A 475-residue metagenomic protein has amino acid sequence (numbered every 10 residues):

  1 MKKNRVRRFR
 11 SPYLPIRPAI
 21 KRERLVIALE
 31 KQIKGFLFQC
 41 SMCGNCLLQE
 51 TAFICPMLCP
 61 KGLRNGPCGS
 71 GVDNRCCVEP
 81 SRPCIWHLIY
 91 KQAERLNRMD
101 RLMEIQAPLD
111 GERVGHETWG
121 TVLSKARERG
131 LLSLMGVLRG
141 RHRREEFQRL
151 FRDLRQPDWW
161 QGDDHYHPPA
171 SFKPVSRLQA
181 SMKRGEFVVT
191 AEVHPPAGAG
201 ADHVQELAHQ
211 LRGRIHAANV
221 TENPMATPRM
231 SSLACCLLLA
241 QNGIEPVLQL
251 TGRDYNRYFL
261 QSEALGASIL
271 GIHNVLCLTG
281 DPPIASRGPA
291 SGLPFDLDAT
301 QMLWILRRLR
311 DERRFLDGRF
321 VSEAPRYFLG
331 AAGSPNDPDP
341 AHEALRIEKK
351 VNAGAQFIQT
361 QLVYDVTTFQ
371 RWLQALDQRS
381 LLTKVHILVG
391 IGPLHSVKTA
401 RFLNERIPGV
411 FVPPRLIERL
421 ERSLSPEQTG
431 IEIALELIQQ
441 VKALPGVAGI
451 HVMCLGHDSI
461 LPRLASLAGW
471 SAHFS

Functional and structural regions predicted by a protein language model:
M1-N45, K61, N65, S70-A170: Iron-sulfur (Fe-S) cluster-binding modules
C68, E192, A218, A267 (+4 more regions): Conserved, mostly hydrophobic/aromatic
Q148-A217: Conserved N-terminal beta1-alpha1 strand-loop-helix module at the mouth
H167-A170, P294-S322, A332-D337, R379-L437 (+2 more regions): Active-site pocket-lining/capping segments in soluble small-molecule metabolic enzymes
P168-P169, F187-D202, P246-Y258, Y327-H342 (+1 more regions): Active-site mouth loops of central-metabolism enzymes
G198-L211, S231-S232, Y258-A264, P338-K350 (+1 more regions): Short, acidic/polar
G200-D202, A226-L237, N256-S262, P282-L303 (+4 more regions): Active-site-adjacent beta->alpha loops and helix N-cap segments on the catalytic face of soluble alpha/beta enzymes
G252-L270: Glycine-rich anion/phosphate-binding loops
